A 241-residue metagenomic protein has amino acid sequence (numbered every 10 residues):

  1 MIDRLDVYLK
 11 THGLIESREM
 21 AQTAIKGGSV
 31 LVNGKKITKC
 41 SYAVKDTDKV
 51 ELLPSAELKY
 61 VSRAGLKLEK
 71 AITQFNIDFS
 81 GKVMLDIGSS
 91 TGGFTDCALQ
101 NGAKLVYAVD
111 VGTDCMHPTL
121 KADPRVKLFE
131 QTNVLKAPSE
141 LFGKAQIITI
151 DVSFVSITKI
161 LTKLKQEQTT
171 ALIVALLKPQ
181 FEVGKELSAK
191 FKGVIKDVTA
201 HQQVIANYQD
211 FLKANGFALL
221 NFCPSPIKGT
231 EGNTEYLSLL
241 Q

Functional and structural regions predicted by a protein language model:
M1-D46, V83: A basic, amphipathic helix-loop patch mediating RNA/tRNA/ribosome contacts
R63-K82: Conserved alpha-helix/loop element of class I SAM-dependent methyltransferases that forms part of the SAM/SAH-binding
S80-S90: Conserved class I S-adenosyl-L-methionine
T91-G102: Conserved SAM-binding loop of SAM-dependent methyltransferases across substrates and taxa, primarily the Class I
Y107-K159: S-adenosyl-L-methionine
T169-V183: Conserved beta-strand signature within the Rossmann-like core of class I S-adenosyl-L-methionine
P179-D197: Short, glycine-/aromatic-enriched active-site segment of Class I SAM-dependent methyltransferases
I227-Q241: Core SAM-dependent methyltransferase catalytic element
